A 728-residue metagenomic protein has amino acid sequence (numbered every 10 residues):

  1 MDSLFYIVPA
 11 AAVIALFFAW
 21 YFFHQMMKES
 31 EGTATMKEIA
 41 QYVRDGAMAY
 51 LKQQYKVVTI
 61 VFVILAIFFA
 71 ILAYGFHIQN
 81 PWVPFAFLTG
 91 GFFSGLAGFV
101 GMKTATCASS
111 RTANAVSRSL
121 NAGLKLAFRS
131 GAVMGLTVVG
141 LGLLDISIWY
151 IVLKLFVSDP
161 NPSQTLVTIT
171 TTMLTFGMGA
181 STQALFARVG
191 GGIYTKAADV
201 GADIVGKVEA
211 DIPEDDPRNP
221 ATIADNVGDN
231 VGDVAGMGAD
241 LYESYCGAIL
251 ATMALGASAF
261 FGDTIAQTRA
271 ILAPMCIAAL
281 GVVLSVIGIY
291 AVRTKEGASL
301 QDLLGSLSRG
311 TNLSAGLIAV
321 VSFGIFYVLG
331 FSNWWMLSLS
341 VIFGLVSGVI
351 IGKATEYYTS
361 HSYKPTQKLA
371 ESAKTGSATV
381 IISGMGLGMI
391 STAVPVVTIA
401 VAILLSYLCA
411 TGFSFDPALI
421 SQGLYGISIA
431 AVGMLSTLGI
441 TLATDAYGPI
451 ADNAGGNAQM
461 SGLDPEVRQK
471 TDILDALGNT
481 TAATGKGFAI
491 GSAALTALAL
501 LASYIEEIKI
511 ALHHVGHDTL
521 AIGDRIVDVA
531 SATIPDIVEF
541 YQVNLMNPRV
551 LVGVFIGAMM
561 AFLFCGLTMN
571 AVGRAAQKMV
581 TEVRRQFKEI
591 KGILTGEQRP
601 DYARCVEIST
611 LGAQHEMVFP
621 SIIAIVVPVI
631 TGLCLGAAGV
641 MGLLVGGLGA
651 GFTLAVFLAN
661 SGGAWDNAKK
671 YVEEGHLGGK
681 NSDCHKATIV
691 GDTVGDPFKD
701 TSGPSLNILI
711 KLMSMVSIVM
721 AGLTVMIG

Functional and structural regions predicted by a protein language model:
M1-G728: Hydrophobic packing and interface segments
